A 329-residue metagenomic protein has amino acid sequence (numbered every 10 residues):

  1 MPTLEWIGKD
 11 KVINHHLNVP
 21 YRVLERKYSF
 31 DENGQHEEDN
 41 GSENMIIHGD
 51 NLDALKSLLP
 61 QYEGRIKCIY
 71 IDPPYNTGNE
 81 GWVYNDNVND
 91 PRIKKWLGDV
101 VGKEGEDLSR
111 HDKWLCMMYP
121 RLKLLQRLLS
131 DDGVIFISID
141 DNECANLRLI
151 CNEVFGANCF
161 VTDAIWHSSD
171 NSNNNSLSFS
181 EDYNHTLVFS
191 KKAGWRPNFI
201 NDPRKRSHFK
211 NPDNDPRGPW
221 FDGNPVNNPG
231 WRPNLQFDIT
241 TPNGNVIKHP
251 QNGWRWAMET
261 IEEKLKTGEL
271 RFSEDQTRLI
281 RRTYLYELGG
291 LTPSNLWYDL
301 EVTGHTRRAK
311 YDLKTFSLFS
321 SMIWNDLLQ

Functional and structural regions predicted by a protein language model:
M1-Q329: Class I S-adenosyl-L-methionine
